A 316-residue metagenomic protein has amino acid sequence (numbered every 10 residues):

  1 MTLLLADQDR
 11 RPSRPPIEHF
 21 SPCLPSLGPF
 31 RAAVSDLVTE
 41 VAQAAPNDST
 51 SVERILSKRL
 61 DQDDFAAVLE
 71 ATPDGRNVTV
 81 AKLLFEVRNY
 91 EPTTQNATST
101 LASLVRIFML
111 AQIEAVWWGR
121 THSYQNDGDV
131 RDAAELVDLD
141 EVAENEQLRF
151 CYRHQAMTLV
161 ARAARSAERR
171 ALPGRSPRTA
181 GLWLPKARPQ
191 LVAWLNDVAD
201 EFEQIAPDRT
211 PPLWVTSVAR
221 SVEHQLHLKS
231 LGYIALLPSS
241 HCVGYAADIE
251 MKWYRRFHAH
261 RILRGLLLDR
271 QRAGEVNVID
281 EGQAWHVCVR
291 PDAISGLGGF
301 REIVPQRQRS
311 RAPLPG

Functional and structural regions predicted by a protein language model:
L4, I234-G316: Catalytic cores and adjacent binding grooves of peptidoglycan-active enzymes
L4-L5, D9-L195, R290-R309, L314-P315: Extracytoplasmic cell-surface/polysaccharide-interacting catalytic and binding patches
R162, T216-R220, K252, V289-P291: Active-site-proximal beta-strand/loop segments in catalytic clefts of secreted hydrolases
V192-A199, P212-L213, Q225-K229, H260-R264: Extracytoplasmic/secreted envelope proteins and their assembly/folding machinery, especially bacterial periplasmic
A199-A206, W253, R270: Sec/Tat-exported extracytoplasmic proteins
E203-A219, A273-D280: Surface-exposed patches in mature extracellular/periplasmic domains of secreted proteins
V222-L237: Charged, often glycine-rich, active-site loop that binds/positions anionic groups
